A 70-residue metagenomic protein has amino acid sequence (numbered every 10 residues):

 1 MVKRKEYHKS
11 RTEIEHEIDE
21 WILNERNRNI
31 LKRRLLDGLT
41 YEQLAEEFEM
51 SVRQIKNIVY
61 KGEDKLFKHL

Functional and structural regions predicted by a protein language model:
M1-K5: General nucleic-acid-binding
E6-R26: Short, Lys/Arg-enriched anionic-surface-contact patches
I22-D37: Short amphipathic alpha helix immediately N-terminal
Q43-F48: Short alpha-helical "recognition helix" segments of helix-turn-helix
R53: Key DNA-contact positions within bacterial/archaeal DNA-binding proteins
E63-L70: C-terminal flanking helix
